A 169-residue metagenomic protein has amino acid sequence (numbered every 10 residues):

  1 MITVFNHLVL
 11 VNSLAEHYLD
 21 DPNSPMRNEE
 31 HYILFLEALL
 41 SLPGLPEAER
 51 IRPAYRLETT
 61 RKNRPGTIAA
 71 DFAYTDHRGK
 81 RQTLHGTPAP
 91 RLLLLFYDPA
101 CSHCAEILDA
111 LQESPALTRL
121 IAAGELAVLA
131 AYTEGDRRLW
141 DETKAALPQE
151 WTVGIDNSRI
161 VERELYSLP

Functional and structural regions predicted by a protein language model:
M1-Q82: Oxidative protein folding and maturation machinery
Y18-L19, A100-H103, G135: Short acidic, S/G/P-rich loop/turn micro-motifs used as interaction or catalytic elements
T67-A69, P88-A89, A123: Extracytoplasmic
K80-Q112, A127-L129: Short active-site neighborhood of thiol/selenol oxidoreductases, capturing the structured segment around
E106, R138-T143: Short alpha-helix adjacent to the SAM-binding motif of class I
I121-L139, P148-I160: Thiol-based oxidoreductase modules, predominantly thioredoxin-like and allied folds used for disulfide exchange
R159-P169: Thiol/disulfide oxidoreductase modules built on the thioredoxin-like
